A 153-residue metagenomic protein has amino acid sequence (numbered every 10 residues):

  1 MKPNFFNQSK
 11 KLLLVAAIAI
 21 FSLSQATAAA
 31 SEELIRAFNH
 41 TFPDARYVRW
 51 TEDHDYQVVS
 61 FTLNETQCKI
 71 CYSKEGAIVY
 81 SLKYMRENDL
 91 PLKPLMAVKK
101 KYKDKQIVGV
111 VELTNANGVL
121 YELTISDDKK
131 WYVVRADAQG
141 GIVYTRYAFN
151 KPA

Functional and structural regions predicted by a protein language model:
K2-L13: Bacterial N-terminal signal peptides that target proteins for export
N7, I20-S22, A29: Intrinsically disordered, low-complexity segments
Q8-K10, A19, G109: Terminal low-complexity, poorly structured segments
L12-S24: Bacterial N-terminal signal peptides
T27-A153: Interaction-mediating elements
